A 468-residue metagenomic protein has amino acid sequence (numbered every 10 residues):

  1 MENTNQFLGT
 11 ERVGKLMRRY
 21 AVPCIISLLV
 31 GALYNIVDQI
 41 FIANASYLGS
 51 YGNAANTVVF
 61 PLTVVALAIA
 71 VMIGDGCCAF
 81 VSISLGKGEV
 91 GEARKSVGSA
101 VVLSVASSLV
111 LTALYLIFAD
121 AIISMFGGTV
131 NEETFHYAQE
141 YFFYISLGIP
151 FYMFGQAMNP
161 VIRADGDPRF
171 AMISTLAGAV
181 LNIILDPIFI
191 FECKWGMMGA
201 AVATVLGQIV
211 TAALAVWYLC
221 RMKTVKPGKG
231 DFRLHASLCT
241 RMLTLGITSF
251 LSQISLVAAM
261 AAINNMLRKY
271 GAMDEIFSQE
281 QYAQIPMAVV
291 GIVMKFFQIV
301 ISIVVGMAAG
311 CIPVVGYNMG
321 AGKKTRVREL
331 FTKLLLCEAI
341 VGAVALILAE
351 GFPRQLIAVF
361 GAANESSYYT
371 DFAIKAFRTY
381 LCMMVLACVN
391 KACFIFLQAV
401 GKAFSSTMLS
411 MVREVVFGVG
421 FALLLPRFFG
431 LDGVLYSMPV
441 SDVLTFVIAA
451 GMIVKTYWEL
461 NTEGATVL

Functional and structural regions predicted by a protein language model:
M1-A21, V81-G148, E192-I247, V315-M383 (+1 more regions): Short alpha-helical transmembrane segments in multi-pass integral membrane proteins
G14-L33, V37, L62-I69, L147 (+5 more regions): Residue-level signal for short hydrophobic patches within transmembrane helices of multi-pass membrane transporters
R19-D38, Y144, G178, G207-T211 (+2 more regions): Transmembrane helical elements of multi-pass membrane transporters/channels
C24, L28, I40, A79 (+15 more regions): Transmembrane alpha-helix boundary and packing residues in multipass membrane permease domains and related
S27, I145-R163, A171-A179, A200-A213 (+5 more regions): Short runs within selected transmembrane alpha-helices of multi-pass transporters and secretion channels
L29, L33-A54, I123-E132, I188-K194 (+5 more regions): Helix-terminus/linker motif at the lipid-water interface of multi-pass membrane proteins
S50-P61, A138, F142, A201 (+2 more regions): Small-residue hotspots at the loop-to-helix junctions and early N-terminal turns of transmembrane alpha-helices
N53-A113, Y152-A171, M287-I347, G351-P353 (+1 more regions): Small-residue-rich hydrophobic transmembrane alpha-helices
